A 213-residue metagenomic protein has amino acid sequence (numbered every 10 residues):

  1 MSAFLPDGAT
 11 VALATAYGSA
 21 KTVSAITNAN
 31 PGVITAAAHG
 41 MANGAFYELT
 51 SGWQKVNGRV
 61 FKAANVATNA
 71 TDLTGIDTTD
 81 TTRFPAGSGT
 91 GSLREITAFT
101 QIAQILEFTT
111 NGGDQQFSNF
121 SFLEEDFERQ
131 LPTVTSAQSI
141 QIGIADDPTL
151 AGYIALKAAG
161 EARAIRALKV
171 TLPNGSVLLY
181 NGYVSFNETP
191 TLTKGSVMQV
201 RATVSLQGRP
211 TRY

Functional and structural regions predicted by a protein language model:
S2-G8, L13-N30, A36-H39, N43 (+1 more regions): Small/polar beta-strand repeat architecture
P31-V33, S139-Q141, I165, L179 (+1 more regions): Intrinsic-disorder/low-complexity, polar/charged segments enriched in Ser/Thr/Lys/Arg/Asp/Glu/Gln
G44-G52, G91-I96, A164-P173: Short conserved beta-strand and strand-loop elements enriched in small hydrophobics with frequent Asp/Gly
F46, G58-K62, A70, V177-Y183 (+1 more regions): Well-ordered beta-strand positions in beta-sheet-rich domains
E125-E128, N187-E188: Short structured motifs
R129-P148, S196-T211: Oligomerization/assembly interface segments of phage tail-like spikes and tubes
A145-N174, V184-S185: Acidic, glycine-rich flexible loop segments
K169-Y213: Short beta-strand and beta-hairpin "edge-sheet" elements
